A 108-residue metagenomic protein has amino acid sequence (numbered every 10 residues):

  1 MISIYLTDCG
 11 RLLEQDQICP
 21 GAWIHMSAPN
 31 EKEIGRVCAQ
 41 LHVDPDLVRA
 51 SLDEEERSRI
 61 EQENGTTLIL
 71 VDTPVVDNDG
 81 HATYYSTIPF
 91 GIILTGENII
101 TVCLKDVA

Functional and structural regions predicted by a protein language model:
M1-A108: Peripheral, non-transmembrane regulatory/ligand-interaction domains of membrane transport proteins
